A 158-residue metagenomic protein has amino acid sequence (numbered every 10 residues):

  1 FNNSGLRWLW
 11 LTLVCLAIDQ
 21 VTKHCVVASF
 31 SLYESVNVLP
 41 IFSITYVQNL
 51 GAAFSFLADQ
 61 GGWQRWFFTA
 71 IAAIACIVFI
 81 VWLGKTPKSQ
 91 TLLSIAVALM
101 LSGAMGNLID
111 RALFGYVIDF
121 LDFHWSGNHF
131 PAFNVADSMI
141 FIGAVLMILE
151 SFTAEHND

Functional and structural regions predicted by a protein language model:
F1-D158: Alpha-helical transmembrane bundles and membrane-interface segments of multipass inner-membrane proteins
